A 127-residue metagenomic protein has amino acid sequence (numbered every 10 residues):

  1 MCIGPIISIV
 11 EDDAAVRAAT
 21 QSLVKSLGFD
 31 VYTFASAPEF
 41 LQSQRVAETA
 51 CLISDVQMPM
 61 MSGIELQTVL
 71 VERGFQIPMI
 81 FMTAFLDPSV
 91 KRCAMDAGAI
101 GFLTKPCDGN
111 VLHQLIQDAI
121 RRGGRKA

Functional and structural regions predicted by a protein language model:
E11: Conserved acidic carboxylate
A14-Y32, A119: Two-component/phosphorelay signaling modules centered on CheY-like receiver
A35-S36, M61-E65: Acidic catalytic/metal-coordinating carboxylates
A47-I53: Active-site beta3 strand of CheY-like receiver
M58: Receiver (REC) domain active-site loop signature in two-component systems and cognate sites in sensor histidine kinases
E65, L86-G101: Alpha4 helix (beta4-alpha4-beta5 surface) of REC/receiver domains from two-component response regulators
S89, C107-Q117: C-terminal output helix
